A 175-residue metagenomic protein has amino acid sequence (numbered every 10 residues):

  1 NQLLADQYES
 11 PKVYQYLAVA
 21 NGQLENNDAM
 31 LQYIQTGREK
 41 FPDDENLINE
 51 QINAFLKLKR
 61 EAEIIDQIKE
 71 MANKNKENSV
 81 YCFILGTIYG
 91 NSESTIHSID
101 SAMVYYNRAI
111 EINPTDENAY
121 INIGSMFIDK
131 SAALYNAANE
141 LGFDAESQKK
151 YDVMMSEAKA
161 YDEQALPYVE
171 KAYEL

Functional and structural regions predicted by a protein language model:
L3, T36-G37, E70-M71, R108-A109 (+1 more regions): Canonical positions in the second alpha-helix
D6, K40-F41, K74, I112 (+1 more regions): Structural marker of alpha-solenoid helical repeat scaffolds
N91, T95-S101, D129-Y168: Short coil/linker segments at helix-helix boundaries
